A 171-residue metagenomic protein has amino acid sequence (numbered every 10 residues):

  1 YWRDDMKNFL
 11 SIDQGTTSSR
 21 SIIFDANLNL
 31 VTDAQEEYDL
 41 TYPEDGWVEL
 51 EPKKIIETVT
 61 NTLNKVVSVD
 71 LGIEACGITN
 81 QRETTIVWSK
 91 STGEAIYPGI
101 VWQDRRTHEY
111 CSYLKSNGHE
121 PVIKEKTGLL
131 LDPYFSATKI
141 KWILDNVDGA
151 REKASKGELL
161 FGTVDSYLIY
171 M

Functional and structural regions predicted by a protein language model:
Y1-Y97, E125: N-terminal glycine/serine-rich phosphate-binding loop of ATP-dependent small-molecule kinases, especially carbohydrate
N64-M171: Glycine-rich phosphate-binding/catalytic subdomain of phosphoryl-transfer and nucleotide/sugar-phosphate-processing
